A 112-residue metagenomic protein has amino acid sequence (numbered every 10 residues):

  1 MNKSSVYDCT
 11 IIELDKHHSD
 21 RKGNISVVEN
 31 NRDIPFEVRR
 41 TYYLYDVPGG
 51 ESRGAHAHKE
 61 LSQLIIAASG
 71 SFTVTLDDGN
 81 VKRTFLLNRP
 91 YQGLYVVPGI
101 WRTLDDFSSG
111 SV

Functional and structural regions predicted by a protein language model:
M1-L94, S109-G110: Non-catalytic, conserved peripheral segments adjacent to functional cores
R89, G99-V112: Ligand-binding loop in jelly-roll beta-barrel domains
